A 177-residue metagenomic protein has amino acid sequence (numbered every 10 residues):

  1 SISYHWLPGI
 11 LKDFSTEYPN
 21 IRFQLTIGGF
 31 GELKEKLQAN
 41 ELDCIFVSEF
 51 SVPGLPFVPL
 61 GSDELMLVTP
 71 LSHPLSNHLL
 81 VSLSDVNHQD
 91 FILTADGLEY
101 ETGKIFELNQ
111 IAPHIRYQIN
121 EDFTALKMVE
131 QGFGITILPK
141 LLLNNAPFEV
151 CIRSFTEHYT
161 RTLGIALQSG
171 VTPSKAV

Functional and structural regions predicted by a protein language model:
S1-P53, I119: Central regulatory/effector-binding core of bacterial HTH transcription factors
I2-W6, C151-V177: A late-sequence structural motif
H5, L75, Q89-Q110, P173-V177: Secondary-structure junction motif
G29-K34, Q38, G97-C151: Hydrophobic hinge/microswitch elements
E49-F50, L71, D96, K140-L142 (+2 more regions): Short secondary-structure boundary segments
G54-F91: Flexible hinge/capping segments at coil-to-helix
P56-M66, T136-L141, F148-T162: Short beta-strand->loop
S72-S82, E99, E157-T160, G170-A176: Short helix-loop capping/hinge motifs at secondary-structure junctions, enriched in acidic/polar residues
